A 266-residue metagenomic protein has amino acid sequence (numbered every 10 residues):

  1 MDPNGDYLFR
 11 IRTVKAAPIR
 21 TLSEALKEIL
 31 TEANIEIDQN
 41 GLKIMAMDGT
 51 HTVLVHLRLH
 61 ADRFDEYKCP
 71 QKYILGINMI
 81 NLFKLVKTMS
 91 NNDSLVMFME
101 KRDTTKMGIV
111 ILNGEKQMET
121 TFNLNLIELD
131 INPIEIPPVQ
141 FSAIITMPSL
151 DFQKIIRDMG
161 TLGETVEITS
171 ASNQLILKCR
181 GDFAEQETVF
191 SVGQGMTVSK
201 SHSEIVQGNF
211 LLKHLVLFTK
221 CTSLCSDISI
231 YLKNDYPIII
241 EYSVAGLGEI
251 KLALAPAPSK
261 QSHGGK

Functional and structural regions predicted by a protein language model:
M1-K27, E32-T161, T169-K266: DNA polymerase sliding clamps and clamp-related checkpoint/processivity subunits
